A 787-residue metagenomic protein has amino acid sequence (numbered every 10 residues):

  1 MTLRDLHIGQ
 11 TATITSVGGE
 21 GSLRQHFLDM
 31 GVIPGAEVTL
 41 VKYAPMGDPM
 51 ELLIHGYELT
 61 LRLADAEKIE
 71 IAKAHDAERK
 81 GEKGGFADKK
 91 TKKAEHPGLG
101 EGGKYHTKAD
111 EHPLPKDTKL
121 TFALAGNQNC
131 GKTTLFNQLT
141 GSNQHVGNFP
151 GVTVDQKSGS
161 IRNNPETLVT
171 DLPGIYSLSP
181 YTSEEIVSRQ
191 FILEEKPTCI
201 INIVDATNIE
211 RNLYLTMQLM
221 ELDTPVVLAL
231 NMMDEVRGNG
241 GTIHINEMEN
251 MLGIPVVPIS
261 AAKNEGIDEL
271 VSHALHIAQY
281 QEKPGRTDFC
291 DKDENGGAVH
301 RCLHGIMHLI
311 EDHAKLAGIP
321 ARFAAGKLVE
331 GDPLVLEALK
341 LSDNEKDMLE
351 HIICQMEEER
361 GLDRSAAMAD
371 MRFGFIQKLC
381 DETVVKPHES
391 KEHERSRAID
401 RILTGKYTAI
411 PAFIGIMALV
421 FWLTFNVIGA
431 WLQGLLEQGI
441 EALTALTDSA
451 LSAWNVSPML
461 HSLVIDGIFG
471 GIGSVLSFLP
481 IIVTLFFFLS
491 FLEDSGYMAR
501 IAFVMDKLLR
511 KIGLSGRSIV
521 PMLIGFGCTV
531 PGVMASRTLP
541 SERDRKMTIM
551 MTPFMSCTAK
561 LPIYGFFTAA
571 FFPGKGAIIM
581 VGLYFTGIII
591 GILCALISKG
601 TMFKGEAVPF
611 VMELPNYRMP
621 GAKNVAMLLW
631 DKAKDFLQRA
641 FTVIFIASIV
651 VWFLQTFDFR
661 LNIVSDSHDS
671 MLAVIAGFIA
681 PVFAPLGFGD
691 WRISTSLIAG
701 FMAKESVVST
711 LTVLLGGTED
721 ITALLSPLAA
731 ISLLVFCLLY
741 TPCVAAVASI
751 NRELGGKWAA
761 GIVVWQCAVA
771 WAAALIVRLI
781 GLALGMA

Functional and structural regions predicted by a protein language model:
H96-S177: Conserved G1/Walker A P-loop phosphate-binding module
N164, R189-V256, I563: Conserved C-terminal guanine-recognition region of P-loop GTPase G domains, centered on the G4
V236-F289: Canonical P-loop GTPase G-domain recognition
G253, Y280, T287-S457, I663 (+1 more regions): Extended helical scaffolds that flank P-loop GTPase cores
E359, A366-A367, K386, V427-I468 (+5 more regions): Extended, low-charge hydrophobic alpha-helical regions
A412-L423, L485-S490, T568-A570, L583-I597 (+3 more regions): Hydrophobic core segments of alpha-helical transmembrane domains in multi-pass membrane transport and ion-translocation
Q438, A442-L446, A499-T529, K604-L628 (+1 more regions): Juxtamembrane inter-helical linkers in multi-pass membrane proteins
F554, T558-V581, A745-G755, I776-A787: Transmembrane helix-loop junctions at the membrane interface of multipass transporters and ion channels
